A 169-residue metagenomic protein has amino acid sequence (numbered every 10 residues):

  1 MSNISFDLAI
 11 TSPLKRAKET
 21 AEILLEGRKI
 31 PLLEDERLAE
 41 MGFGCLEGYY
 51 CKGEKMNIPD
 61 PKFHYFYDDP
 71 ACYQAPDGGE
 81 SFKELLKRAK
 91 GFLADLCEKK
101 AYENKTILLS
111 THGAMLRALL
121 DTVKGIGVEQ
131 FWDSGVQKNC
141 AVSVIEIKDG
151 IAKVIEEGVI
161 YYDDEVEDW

Functional and structural regions predicted by a protein language model:
M1-H64: Phosphate-coordination/substrate-recognition cap region in phosphate-metabolizing enzymes
S2-S5, L96-K105: Glycine-rich phosphate-binding loop signature in dinucleotide/nucleotide-binding domains
T11-S12, K87, S110-T111: Short beta-strand scaffold positions
L14, F82-K90: Amphipathic, non-transmembrane alpha-helical scaffold segments
I23, G27, D95, K99 (+1 more regions): Active-site catalytic microenvironments for nucleophilic, acid-base chemistry
M41-K55, Y102-K105, D121-W169: Acidic, low-complexity terminal tails and accessory targeting/binding regions of phosphate-metabolizing enzymes
K62-E84: Short glycine/proline- and acidic residue-enriched helix-loop micro-motifs that form flexible lids or anion-recognition
G113-R117: GST superfamily/GST-like fold recognition
